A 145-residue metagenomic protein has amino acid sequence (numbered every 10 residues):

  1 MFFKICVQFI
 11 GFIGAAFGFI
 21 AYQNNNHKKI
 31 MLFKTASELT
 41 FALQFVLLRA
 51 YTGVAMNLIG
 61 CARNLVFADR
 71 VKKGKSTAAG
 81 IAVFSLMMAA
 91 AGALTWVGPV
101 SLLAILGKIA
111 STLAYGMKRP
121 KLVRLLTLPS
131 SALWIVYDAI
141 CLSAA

Functional and structural regions predicted by a protein language model:
M1-A145: Alpha-helical membrane-protein topology signature
